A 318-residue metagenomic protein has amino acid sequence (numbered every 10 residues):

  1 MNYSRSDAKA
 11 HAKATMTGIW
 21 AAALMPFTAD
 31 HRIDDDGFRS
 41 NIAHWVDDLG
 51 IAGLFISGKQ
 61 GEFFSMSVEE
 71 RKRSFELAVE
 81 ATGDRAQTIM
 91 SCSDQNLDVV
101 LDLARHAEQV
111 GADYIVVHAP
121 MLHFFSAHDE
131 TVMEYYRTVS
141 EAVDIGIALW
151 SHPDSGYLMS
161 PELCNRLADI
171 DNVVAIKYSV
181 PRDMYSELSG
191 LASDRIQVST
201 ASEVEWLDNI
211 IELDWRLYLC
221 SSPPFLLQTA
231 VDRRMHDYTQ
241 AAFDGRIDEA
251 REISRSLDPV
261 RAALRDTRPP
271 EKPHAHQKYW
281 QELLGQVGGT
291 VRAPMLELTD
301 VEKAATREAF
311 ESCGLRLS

Functional and structural regions predicted by a protein language model:
N2-A8, T15, W20-M25, H44-I51 (+2 more regions): C-terminal alpha-helical cap/extension of soluble enzyme domains
N2-L158, P294-E297, L315-R316: Active-site beta->alpha loop and helix N-cap motifs at the rims of alpha/beta catalytic domains
T28, I33-D34, R71, D129-E130 (+7 more regions): Residue-level signal for functionally critical sites in structured catalytic/ligand-binding pockets
G37-N41, E70, S74, V99 (+10 more regions): General structural feature for long, well-ordered alpha-helical segments within catalytic domains of soluble enzymes
I51-L54, R85-T88, A119-L122, I145-L149 (+5 more regions): Short C-terminal domain-edge/linker segments immediately following a structured domain
I89-L101, L122-Y135, H152-E162, M184-I196 (+3 more regions): Hydrophobic transmembrane alpha-helix bundles
T138-E141, P153-P269: Catalytic alpha/beta core domains of metabolic enzymes, predominantly
